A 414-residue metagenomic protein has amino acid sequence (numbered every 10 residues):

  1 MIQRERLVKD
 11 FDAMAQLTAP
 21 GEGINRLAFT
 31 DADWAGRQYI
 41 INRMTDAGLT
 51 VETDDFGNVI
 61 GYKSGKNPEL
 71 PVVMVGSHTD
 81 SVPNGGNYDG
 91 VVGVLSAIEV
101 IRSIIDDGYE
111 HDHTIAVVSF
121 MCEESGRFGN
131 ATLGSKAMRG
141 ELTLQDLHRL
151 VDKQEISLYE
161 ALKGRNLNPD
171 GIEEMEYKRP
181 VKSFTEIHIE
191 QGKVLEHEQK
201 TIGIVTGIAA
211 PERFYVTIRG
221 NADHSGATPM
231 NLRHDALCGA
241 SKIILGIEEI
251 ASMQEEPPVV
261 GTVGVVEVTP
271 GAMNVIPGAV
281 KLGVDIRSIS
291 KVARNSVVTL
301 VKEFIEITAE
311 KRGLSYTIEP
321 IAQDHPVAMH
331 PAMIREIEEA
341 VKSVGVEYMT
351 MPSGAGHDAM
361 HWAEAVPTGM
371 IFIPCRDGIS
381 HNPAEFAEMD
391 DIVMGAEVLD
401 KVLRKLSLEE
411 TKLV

Functional and structural regions predicted by a protein language model:
M1-I24, S64, V275-I276: N-terminal hydrophobic or amphipathic helices/low-complexity stretches enriched in small/hydrophobic/Pro/Gly
L7-L17, G76-S77, Y348-V398: Zn-dependent metallopeptidase/amidohydrolase metal-coordination segment
A19-S64: A non-catalytic alpha/beta surface segment that caps or lines the substrate-entry region of metallo-dependent hydrolase
L27-F29, T262-G271, G283-I289, S315-I334 (+1 more regions): A short beta-alpha structural unit
I41-T45, T50, Y62-K163, M389-M394: Active-site metal-coordination/substrate-binding segment of hydrolases, especially metallo-dependent peptidases
V75, N84-E124, E212-I218, H224 (+4 more regions): Alpha-helical metal-binding/catalytic segments enriched in His/Glu/Asp
C122-E123, G129-K291: Midchain, well-structured core segments that form catalytic/ion-binding scaffolds
I208, H224, T228-M253, V298 (+3 more regions): His/Asp/Glu-rich mid-to-C-terminal helical/loop segments that flank catalytic regions of hydrolases
